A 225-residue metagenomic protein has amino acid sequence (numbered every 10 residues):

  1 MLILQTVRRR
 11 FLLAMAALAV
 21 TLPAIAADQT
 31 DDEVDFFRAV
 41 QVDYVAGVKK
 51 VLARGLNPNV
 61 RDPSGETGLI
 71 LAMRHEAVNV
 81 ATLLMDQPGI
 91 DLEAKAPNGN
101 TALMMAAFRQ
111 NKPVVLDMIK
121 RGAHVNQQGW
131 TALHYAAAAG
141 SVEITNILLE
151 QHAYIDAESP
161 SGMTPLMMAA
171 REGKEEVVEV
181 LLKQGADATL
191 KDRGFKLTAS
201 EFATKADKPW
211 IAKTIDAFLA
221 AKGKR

Functional and structural regions predicted by a protein language model:
L2, A26-F36, Q151, Q184 (+2 more regions): Ankyrin-repeat-protein effector appendages
I3-M15, L22: Twin-arginine (Tat) signal peptide motif
A26-R54: N-terminal leader/linker segments that initiate helical-solenoid repeat arrays
Q29-R38, R61-T67, K95-T101, N126-A132 (+2 more regions): Ankyrin-repeat boundary/"N-cap" motif
R38-D43, L71-A77, M105-N111, Y135-S141 (+2 more regions): Ankyrin repeat A-helix N-terminal signature
Y44-L52, A77-D86, N111-I119, S141-E150 (+2 more regions): Ankyrin repeat structural motif
